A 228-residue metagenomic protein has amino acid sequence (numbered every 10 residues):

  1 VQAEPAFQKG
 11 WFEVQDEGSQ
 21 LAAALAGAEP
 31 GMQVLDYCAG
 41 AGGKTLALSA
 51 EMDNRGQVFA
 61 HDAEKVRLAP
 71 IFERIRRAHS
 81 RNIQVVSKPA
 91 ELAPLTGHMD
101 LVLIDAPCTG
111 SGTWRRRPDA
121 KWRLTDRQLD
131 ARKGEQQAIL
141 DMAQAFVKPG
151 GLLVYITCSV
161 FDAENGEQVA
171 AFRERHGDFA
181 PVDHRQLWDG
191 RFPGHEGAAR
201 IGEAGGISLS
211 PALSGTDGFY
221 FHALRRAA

Functional and structural regions predicted by a protein language model:
V1-A228: S-adenosylmethionine
